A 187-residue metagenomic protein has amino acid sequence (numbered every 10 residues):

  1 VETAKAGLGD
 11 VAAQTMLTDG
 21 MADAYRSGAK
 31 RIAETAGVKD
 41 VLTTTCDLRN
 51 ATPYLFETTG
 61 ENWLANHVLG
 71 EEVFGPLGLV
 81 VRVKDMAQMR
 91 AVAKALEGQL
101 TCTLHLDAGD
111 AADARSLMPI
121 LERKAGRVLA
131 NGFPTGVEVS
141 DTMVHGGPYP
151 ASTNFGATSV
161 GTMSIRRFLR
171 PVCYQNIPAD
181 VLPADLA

Functional and structural regions predicted by a protein language model:
V1-L100, A112: NAD(P)-dependent aldehyde/semialdehyde dehydrogenase
L48, M86-L182: C-terminal core of ALDH-fold dehydrogenases
D185-A187: Short, intrinsically disordered, charge-balanced linker/junction segments flanking boundaries in proteins
